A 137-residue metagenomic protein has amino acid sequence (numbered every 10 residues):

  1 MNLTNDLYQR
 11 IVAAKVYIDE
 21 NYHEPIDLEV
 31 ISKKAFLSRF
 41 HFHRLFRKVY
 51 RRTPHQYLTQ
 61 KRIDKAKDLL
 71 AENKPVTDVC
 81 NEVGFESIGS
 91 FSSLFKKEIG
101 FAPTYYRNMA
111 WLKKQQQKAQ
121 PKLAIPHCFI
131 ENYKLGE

Functional and structural regions predicted by a protein language model:
M1-N2, L28-L58, E82-A102: Basic/polar phosphate-binding segments, predominantly the helix-turn-helix DNA-binding elements of transcriptional
M1-Q9: Basic, helix-initiating cap at the start of DNA-binding domains
N5, D19-E24, V30-K33, H43-L45 (+1 more regions): Generic detector of short, locally flexible boundary/turn motifs and exposed helical patches
V12, V16-E20, P25, V49-G84 (+1 more regions): Terminal helix-turn-helix DNA-binding modules in bacterial transcription factors
Y106-N108: Short Lys/Arg-enriched helix C-cap and helix-to-coil transition segments that create basic nucleic-acid-contact patches
L135-E137: Intrinsic, short, N-terminal disordered tails of RNA polymerase sigma-factor systems
